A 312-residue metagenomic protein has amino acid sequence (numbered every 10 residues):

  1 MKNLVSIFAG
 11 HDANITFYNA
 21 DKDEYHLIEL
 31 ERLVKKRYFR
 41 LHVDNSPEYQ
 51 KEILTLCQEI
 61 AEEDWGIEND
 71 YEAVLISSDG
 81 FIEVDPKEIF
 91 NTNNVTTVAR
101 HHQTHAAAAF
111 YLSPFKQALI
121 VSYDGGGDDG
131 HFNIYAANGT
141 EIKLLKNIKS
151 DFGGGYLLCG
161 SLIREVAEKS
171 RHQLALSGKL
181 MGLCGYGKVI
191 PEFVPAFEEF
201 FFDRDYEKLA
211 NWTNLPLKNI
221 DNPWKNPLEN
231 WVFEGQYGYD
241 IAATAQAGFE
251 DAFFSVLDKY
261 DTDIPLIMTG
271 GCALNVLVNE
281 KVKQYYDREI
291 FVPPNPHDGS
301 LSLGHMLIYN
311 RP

Functional and structural regions predicted by a protein language model:
M1-P312: Short acidic/glycine-rich loops and adjacent helix/strand connectors that line catalytic pockets where negatively
